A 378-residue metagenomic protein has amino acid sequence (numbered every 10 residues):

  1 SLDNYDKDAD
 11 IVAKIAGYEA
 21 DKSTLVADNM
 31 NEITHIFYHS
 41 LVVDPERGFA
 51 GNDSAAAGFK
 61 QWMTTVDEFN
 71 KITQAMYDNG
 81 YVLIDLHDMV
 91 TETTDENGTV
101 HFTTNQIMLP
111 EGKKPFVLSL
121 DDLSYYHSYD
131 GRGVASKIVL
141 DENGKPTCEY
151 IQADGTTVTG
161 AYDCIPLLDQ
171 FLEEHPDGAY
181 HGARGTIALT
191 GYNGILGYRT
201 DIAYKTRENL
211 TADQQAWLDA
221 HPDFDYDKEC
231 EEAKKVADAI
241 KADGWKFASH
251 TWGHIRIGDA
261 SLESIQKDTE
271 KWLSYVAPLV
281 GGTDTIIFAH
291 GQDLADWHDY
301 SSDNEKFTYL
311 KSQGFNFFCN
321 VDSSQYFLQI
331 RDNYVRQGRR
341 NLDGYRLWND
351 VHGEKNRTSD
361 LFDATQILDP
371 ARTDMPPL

Functional and structural regions predicted by a protein language model:
S1-I15, E19: Alpha-helical protein-protein interaction scaffolds
D10, T64, D85, T159 (+1 more regions): Secondary-structure junction/capping motif
I15-L86, F102-L118, Y126-D130, A242 (+1 more regions): C-terminal active-site subregion of NodB/CE4 polysaccharide deacetylases
N31, I36-G48, G98-H101, L109-F116 (+2 more regions): Metal-dependent polysaccharide deacetylase catalytic core of the NodB/CE4 family, i.e., the active-site-bearing domain
